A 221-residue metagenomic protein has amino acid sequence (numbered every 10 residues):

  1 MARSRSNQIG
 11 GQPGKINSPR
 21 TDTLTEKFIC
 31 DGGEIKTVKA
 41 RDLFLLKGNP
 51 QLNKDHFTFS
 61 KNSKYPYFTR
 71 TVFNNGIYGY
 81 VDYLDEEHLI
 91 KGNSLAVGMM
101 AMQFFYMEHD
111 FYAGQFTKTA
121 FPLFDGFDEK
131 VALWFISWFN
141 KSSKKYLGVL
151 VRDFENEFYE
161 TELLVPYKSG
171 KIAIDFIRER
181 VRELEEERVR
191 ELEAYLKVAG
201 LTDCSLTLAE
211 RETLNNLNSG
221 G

Functional and structural regions predicted by a protein language model:
M1-L52, T58-N75, K168-G221: Non-catalytic DNA-recognition/assembly elements of restriction-modification systems
K36-E162, G221: DNA target-recognition domains and sequence-specific DNA-contacting regions of bacterial/archaeal
L164-P166: A short, hydrophobic, proline-anchored segment that marks a local hinge/packing element in signaling and regulatory
